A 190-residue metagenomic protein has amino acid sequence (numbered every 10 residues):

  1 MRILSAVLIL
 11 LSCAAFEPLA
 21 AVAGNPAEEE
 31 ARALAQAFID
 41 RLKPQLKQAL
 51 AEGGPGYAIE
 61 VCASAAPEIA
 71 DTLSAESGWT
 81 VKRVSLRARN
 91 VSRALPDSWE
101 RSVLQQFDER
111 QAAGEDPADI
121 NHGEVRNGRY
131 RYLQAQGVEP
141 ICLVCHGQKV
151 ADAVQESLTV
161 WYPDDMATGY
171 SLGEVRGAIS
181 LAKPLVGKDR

Functional and structural regions predicted by a protein language model:
S5-A15: Bacterial N-terminal signal peptides
C13-N25: Bacterial Sec-dependent signal peptides at the C-terminal "C-region" and cleavage site
V22-V138, A153-R190: Extracytoplasmic c-type cytochrome modules immediately beyond a signal peptide or single-pass transmembrane anchor
E139-K149: The canonical Cys-X-X-Cys-His
